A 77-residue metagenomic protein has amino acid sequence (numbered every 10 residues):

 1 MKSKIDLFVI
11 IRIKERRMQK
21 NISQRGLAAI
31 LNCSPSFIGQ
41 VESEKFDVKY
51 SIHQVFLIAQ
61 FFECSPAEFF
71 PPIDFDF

Functional and structural regions predicted by a protein language model:
M1-N21: A short, Lys/Arg-rich alpha-helix, primarily the initiator
S3, Q60, E68-F77: Short, charged recognition helix plus adjacent turn of helix-turn-helix-like nucleic-acid-binding domains
I13, L27-A28, I38-V41, F69: Conserved hydrophobic/aromatic packing and binding residues within compact polymer-binding modules
M18, A29, Q60: Alpha-helical residues within the helix-turn-helix
N32-V48: Recognition helix of helix-turn-helix/homeodomain-like DNA-binding domains that insert into the DNA major groove
K45-Q60: Short, basic-rich loop-to-helix N-cap that marks the start of a DNA-contacting helix
